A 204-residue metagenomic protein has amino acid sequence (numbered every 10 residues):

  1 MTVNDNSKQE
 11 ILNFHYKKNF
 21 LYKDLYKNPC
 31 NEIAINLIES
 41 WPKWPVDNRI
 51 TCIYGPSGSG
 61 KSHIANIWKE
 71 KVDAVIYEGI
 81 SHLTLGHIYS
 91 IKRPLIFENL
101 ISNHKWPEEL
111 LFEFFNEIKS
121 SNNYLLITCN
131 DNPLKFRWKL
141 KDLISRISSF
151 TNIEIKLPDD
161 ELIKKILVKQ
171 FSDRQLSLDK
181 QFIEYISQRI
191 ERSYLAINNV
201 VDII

Functional and structural regions predicted by a protein language model:
M1-S40, W44-V46: A short, basic N-terminal segment
D47-I64: Walker A/P-loop nucleotide-binding motif
I88-E108, F114, S121-N130: Conserved P-loop NTPase "ATPase switch" module shared by AAA+ and STAND
P133-S148: Short regulatory helix/loop adjacent to the ATP-binding pocket of P-loop NTPases
F150-L162: Conserved AAA+ ATPase "SRH/arginine-finger" region at the nucleotide-binding site
E161-S177: Conserved AAA+ ATPase "sensor/coupling" helix adjacent to the nucleotide-binding pocket
S177-R189: Short conserved motifs of the RecA-like P-loop NTPase core
I190-D202: The conserved phosphate-sensing helix
